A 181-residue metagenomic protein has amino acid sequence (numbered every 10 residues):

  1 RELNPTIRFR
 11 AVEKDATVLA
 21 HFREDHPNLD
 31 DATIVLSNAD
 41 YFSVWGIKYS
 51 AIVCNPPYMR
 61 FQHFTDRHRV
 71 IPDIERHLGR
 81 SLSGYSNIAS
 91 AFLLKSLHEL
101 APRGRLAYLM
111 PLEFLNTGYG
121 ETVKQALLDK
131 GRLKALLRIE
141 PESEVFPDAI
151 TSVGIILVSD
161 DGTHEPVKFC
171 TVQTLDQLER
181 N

Functional and structural regions predicted by a protein language model:
R1-H26, L36, Y41-N181: Signature of N6-adenine DNA methyltransferases within the class I
L29-A32: A broadly used, surface-exposed interaction patch
